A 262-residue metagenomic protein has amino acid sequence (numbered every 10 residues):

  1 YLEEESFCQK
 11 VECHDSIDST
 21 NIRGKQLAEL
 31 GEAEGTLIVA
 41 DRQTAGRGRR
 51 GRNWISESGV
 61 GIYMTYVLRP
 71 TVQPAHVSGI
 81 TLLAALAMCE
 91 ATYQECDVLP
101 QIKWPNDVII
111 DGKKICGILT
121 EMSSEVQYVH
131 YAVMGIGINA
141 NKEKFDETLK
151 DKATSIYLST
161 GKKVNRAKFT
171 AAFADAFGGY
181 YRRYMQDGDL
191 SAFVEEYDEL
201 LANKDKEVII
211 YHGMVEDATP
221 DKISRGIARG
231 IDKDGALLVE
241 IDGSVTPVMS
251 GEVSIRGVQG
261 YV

Functional and structural regions predicted by a protein language model:
Y1-Q94, K114-C116, S123, Y261-V262: N-terminal lobe of the biotin/lipoate ligase/transferase fold
S6-F7, H76, L82-P100, I110-V262: Long, positively charged amphipathic alpha-helical accessory segments at protein N-termini or as interdomain linkers
D15, I102-W104: Short loop/edge segments at beta-strand edges and connector loops that shape dinucleotide/nucleotide cofactor-binding
R47-R52, K103, R166, R256: Basic side chains
